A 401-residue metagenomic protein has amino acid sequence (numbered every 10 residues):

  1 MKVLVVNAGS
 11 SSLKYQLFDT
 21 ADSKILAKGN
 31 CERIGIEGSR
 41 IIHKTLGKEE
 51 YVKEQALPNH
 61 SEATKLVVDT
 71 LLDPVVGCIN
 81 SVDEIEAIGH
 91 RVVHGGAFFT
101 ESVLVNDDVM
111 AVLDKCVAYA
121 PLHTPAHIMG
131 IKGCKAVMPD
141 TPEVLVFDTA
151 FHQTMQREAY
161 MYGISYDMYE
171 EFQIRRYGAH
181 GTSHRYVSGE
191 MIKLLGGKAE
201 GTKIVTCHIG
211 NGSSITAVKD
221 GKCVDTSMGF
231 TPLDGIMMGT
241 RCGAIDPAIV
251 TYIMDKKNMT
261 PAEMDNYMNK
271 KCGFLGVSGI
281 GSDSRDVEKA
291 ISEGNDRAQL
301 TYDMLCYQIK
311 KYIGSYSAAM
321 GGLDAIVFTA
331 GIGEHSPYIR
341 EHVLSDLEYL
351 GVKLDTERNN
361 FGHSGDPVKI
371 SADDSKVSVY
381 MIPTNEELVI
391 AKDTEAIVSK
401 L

Functional and structural regions predicted by a protein language model:
M1-G96: N-terminal glycine/serine-rich phosphate-binding loop of ATP-dependent small-molecule kinases, especially carbohydrate
G9, H90-V93, I209, L323 (+1 more regions): Glycine-rich beta-strand-to-loop/alpha-helix junction loops that act as flexible
T70-E86, M191-K198, I313-D324: Phosphate/pyrophosphate-binding loops at sites that engage ATP/ADP/AMP, CoA/4′-phosphopantetheine, polyphosphate
L71, V75-H123, V144, A150-A159: Short beta-strand-loop/turn "lid" adjacent to the catalytic site in phosphate-handling enzymes
F151-D255: Glycine-rich phosphate-binding loop of actin/hexokinase-like ATP-binding domains
K219, D225-T260, N266, A330-F361: Catalytic phosphate/nucleotide-handling subdomain of diverse soluble enzymes
N266, G273-V277, S284-A319: Adenine-nucleotide phosphate-binding core of ATP-dependent small-molecule kinases
Q299, D303-G321, G333-L401: Internal helix-turn-beta structural module
